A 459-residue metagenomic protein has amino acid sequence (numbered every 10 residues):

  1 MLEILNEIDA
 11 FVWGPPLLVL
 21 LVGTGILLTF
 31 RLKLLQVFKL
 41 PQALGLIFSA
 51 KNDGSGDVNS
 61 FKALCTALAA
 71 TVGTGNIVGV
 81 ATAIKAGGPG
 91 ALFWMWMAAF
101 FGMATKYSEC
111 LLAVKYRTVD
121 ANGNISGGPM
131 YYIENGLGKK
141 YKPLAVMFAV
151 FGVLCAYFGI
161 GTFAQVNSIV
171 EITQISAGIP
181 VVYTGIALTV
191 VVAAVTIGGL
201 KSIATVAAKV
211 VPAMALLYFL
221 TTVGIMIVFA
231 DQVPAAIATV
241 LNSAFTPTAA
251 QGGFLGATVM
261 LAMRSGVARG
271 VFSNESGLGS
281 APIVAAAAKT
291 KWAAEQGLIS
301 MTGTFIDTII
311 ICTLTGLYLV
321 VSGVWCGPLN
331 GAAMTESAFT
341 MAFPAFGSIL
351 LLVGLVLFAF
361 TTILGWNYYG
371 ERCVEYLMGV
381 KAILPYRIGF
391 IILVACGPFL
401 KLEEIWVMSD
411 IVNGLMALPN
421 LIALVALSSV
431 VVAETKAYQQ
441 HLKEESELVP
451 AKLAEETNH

Functional and structural regions predicted by a protein language model:
M1-T74, I84-A91, G102, A395 (+1 more regions): N-terminal alpha-helical transmembrane segments of multi-pass membrane transport and channel/translocase proteins
D9-Q42, K85-G123, L144, I306-C312 (+1 more regions): Extracellular loop-to-transmembrane helix junctions
L17, R31-Q36, G75-V80, P89 (+6 more regions): Transmembrane helix-loop junctions in multi-pass membrane proteins
L20-L27, R31-L44, V166-T173, P180-L241 (+3 more regions): Membrane-interface loop-to-helix entry segments
T24, L28-T29, F101-G123, M130 (+2 more regions): Helix-loop-helix module between adjacent transmembrane segments
T29, Y107-R117, A121, V223-T239 (+4 more regions): Extracellular/periplasmic helix-exit of transmembrane alpha-helices
L34-S60, T82-I84, G88-L92, W96 (+5 more regions): Flexible loop linkers connecting adjacent transmembrane helices in multi-pass alpha-helical membrane transporters
G54-A86, L112-G136, M147-V150, L154 (+2 more regions): Alpha-helical membrane segments and immediately flanking helix-loop junctions that form or couple to the substrate/ion
